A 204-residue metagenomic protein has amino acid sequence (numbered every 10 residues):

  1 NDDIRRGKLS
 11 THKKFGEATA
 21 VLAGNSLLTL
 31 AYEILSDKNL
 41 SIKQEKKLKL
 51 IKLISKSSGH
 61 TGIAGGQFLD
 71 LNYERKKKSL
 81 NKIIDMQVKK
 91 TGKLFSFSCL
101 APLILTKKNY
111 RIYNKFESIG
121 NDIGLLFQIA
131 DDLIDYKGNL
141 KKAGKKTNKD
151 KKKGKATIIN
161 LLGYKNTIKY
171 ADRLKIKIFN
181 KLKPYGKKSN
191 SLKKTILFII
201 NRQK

Functional and structural regions predicted by a protein language model:
N1-K183, K187-I200: Mg2+-dependent prenyl diphosphate-binding active-site environment of isoprenoid biosynthetic enzymes
Q203-K204: Short cytosolic juxtamembrane segments of multi-pass membrane proteins
